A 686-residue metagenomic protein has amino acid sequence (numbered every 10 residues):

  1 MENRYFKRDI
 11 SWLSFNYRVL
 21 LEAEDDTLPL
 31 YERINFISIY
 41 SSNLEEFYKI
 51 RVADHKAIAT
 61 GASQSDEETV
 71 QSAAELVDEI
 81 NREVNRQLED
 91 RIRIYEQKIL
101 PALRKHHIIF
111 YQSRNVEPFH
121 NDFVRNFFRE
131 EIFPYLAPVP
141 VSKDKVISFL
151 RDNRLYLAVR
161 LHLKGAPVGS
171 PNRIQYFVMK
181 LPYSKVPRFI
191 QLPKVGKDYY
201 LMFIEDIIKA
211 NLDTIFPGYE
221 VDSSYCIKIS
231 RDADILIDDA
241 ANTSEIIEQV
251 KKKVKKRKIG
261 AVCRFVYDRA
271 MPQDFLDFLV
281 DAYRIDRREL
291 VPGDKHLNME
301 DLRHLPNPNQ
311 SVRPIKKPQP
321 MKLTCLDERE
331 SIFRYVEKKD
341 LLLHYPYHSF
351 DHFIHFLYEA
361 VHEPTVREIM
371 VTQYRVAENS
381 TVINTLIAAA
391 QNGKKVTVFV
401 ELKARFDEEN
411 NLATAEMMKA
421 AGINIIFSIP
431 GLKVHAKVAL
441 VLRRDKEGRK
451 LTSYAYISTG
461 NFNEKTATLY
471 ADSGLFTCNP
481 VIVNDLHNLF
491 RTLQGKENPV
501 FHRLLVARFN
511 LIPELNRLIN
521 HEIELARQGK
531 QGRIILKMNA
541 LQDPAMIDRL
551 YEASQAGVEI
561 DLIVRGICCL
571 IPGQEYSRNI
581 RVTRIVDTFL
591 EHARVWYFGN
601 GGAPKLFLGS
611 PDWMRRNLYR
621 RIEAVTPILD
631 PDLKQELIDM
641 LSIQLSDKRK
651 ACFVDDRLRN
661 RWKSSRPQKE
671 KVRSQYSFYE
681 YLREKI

Functional and structural regions predicted by a protein language model:
M1-I534, E552, A556, C568-I686: N-terminal localization/anchoring segments of enzymes in phospholipid and broader phosphate metabolism
D274, P544-A545: Short alpha-helical
M546, L550-E552: Polyanion-binding catalytic cores of nucleic-acid enzymes and NTP/SAM-utilizing transferases
E559-I563: Hydrophobic alpha/beta core scaffold segments
